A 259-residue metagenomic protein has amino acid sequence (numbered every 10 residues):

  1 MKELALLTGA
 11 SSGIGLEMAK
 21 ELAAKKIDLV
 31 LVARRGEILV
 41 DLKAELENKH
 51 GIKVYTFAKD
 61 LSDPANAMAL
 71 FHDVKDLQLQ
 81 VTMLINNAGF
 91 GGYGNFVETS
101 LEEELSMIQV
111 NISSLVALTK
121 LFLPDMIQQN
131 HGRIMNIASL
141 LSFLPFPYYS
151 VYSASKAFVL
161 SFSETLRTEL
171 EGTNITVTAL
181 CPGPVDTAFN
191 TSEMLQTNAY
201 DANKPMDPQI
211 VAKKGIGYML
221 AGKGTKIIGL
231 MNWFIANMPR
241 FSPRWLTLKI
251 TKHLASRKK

Functional and structural regions predicted by a protein language model:
S11-G13: Conserved glycine-rich cofactor-binding loop
K26-D41: Conserved glycine-rich Rossmann-like NAD(P)H-binding loop of the short-chain dehydrogenase/reductase
G36, A58-A69, L101: The beta1-alpha1 cofactor-binding region of Rossmann-like NAD(H)/NADP(H)-dependent oxidoreductases
N95-V97, E103-I108: Substrate-binding pocket helix/loop in short-chain dehydrogenase/reductase
T119, S155: Active-site helix of classical SDR
S139: Residue(s) in the substrate-gating loop at a strand-loop-helix junction that position the organic substrate next
A179, A199-A236: C-terminal helical subdomain
